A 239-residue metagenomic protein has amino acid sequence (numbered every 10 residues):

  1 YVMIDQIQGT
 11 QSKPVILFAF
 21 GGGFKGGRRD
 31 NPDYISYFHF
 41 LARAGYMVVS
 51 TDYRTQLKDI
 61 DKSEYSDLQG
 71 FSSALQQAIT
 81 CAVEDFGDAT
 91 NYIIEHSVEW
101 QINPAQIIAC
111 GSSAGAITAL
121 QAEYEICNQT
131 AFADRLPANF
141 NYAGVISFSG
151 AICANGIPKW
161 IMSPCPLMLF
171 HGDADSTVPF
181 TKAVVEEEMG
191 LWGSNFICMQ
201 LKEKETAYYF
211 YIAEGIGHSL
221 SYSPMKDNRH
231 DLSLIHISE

Functional and structural regions predicted by a protein language model:
Y1-Q6: A short loop-to-beta-strand scaffold at the N-terminal edge of the catalytic core in hydrolase folds
S12-G22: Short beta-strand element of the alpha/beta-hydrolase
R28-R29, D52-T80: Cap/lid segment of the alpha/beta-hydrolase catalytic domain
D30-S50: Short amphipathic alpha-helix adjacent to the substrate-entry channel of hydrolases
Q69-V98: Alpha/beta-hydrolase active-site loop
N91-S163: Primarily recognizes the serine-hydrolase "nucleophile elbow" in alpha/beta-hydrolase and SGNH/GDSL folds
A133-K204: The feature captures the conserved acid-bearing segment of alpha/beta-hydrolase catalytic domains
I235-I237: Conserved small/polar residues in nucleotide/adenosyl-binding loops
